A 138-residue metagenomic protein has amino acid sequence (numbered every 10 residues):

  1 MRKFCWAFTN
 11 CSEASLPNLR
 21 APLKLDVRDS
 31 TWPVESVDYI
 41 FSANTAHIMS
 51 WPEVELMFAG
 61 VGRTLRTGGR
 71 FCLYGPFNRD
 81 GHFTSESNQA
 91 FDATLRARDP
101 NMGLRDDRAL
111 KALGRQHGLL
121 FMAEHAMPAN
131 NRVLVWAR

Functional and structural regions predicted by a protein language model:
M1-T31: Class I SAM-dependent methyltransferase SAM/SAH-binding core
W32-I40: A short acidic, Gly/Pro-enriched loop at the edge of an enzyme's catalytic core that lines a small-molecule cofactor
Y39-A46, W51-V54: A short beta-strand submotif of the Rossmann-like class I SAM-dependent methyltransferase core that lines
E55-R70: A short glycine-rich, Lys/Arg-flanked "PGG" loop and its adjoining helix->strand segment in the class I
T67-D80: Conserved beta-strand signature within the Rossmann-like core of class I S-adenosyl-L-methionine
E86-S87, A93-D106, A126-M127: Acceptor-substrate binding/catalytic loop of class I
P100-G118: Short alpha-helix
H117-R138: Core SAM-dependent methyltransferase catalytic element
